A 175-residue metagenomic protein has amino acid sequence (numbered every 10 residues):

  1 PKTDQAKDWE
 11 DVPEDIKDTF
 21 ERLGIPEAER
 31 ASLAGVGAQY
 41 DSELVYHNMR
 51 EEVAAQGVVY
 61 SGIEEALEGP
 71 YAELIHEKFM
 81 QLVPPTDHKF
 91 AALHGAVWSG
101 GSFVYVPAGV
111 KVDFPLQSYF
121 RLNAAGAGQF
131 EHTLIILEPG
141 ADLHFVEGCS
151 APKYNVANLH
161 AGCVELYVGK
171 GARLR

Functional and structural regions predicted by a protein language model:
P1-R175: Glycine-rich and polybasic anion-binding loops at the starts of cofactor/ligand-binding domains
